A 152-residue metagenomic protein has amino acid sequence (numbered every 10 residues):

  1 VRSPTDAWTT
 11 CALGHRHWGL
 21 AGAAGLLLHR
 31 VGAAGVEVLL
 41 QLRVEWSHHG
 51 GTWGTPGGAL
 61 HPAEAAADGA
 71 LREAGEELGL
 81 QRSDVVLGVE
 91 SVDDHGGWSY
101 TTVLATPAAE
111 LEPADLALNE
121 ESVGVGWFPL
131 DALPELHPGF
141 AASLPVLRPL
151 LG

Functional and structural regions predicted by a protein language model:
V1-L27, V31-A33: Acidic, metal-coordinating catalytic segment for phosphate/diphosphate chemistry, firing primarily on the Nudix
R16-W18, G22, T52, P56 (+2 more regions): Catalytic phosphate/metal-binding cores of nucleic-acid and nucleotide-processing enzymes, i.e., regions that mediate
G25-L28, W53-H61: Short, flexible micro-motifs
V31-A33, V44-W46, V92-H95: Short polar/acidic secondary-structure junctions
E37-V38: Entry beta-strands of beta-propeller and related beta-repeat scaffolds
S47-G51: A conserved beta-turn-beta hairpin within the catalytic core of GNAT-like acetyltransferases that forms part
G58-L151: Unchanged
